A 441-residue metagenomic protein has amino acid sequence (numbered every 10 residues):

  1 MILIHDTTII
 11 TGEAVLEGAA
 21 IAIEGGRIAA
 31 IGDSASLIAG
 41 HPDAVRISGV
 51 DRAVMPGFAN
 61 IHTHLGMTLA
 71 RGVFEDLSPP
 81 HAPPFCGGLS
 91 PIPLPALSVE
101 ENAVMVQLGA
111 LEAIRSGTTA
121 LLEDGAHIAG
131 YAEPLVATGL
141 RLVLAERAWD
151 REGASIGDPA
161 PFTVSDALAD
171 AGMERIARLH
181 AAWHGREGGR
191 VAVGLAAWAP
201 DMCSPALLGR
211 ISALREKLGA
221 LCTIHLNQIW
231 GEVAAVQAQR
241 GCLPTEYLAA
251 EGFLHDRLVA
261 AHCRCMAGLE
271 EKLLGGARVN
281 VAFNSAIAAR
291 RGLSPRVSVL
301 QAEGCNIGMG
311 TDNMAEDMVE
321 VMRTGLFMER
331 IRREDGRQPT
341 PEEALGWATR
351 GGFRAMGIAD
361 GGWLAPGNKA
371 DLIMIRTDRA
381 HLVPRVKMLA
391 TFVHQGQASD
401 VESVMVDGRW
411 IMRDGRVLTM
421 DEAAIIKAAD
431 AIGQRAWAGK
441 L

Functional and structural regions predicted by a protein language model:
M1-A19, I23-G25, A29, G40 (+1 more regions): Active-site microenvironment of metallo-dependent hydrolases
I2-H5, A39-P84, Q107, L111-R115: Replace "His-x-His-based motif
L69-N102, E146-A167, W230-R257, N280 (+1 more regions): Active-site gating loops and adjacent loop-to-helix segments of metal-dependent hydrolytic enzymes
V73-L140, G172-G188, D430-A438: Alpha-helical scaffold segments that flank or form the walls of functional sites
L122-G125, G194-R210, A289-R291, R354-G357: Active-site glycine- and acidic-residue-rich loops that bind and position anionic ligands or nucleotide-like cofactors
A132-C263: Metal-coordinating catalytic core of metallo-dependent amide/deamination hydrolases
W230-C242, L269-G275, G292-L300, A315-R330 (+1 more regions): Histidine/acidic-residue-rich catalytic or RNA/ligand-binding cores of hydrolases and nuclease-related proteins
A250-R257, S298-R379, Q395-Q397: His/Asp/Glu-enriched, well-ordered alpha-helical/loop segment that forms or immediately abuts the divalent-metal
